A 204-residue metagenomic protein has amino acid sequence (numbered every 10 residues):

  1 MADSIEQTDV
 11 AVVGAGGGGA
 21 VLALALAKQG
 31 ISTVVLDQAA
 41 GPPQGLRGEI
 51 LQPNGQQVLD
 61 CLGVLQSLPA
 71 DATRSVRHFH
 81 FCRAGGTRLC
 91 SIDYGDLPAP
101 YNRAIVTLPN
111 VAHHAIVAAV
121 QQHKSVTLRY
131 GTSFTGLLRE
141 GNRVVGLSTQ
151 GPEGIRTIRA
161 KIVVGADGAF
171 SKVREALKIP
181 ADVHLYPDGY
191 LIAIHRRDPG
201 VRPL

Functional and structural regions predicted by a protein language model:
D3-G18: Beta1/beta-strand and adjacent pyrophosphate-binding region of the FAD-binding site in flavoprotein oxidoreductases
I5, T87-L89, G154-T157: Short, mixed charged/polar active-site loops that provide acid/base catalysis or chelate metal/phosphate cofactors
G14-G19, K161, D167-G168: Conserved phosphate-binding and hydrolysis motifs of nucleotide-dependent enzymes
A27-R47: Glycine-rich FAD pyrophosphate-binding loop
Q52-A119: Active-site-adjacent segment of FAD-dependent monooxygenases/related oxidoreductases
Q121-F134: A conserved beta-strand/loop element that lines the FAD pocket in flavoprotein oxidoreductases
T132-G136, R143-R156, I162-L204: Conserved FAD-binding catalytic core of PHBH/FMO-like flavoproteins
